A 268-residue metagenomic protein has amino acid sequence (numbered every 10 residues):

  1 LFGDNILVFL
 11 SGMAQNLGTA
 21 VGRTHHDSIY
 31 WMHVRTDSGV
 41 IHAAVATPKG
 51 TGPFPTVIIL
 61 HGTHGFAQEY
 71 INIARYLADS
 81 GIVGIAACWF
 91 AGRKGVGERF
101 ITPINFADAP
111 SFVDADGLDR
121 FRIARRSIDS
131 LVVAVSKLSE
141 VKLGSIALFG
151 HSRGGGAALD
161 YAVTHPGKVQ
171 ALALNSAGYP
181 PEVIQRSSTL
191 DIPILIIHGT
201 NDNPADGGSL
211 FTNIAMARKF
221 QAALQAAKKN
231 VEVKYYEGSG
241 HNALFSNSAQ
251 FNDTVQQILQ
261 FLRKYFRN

Functional and structural regions predicted by a protein language model:
L10, N16-T51: N-terminal cap/lid segment of alpha/beta-hydrolase-fold proteins
V34-A44, P53-K137: Serine-hydrolase catalytic machinery in alpha/beta-hydrolase-like enzymes
L60, A87, N175, Y236-S239: Alpha/beta-hydrolase
H64, W89-R93, Y179, D202 (+1 more regions): Alpha/beta-hydrolase active-site loop signature
F66, R126-L190: Primarily recognizes the serine-hydrolase "nucleophile elbow" in alpha/beta-hydrolase and SGNH/GDSL folds
L190, I196-H198: Short beta-strand/loop motif that positions the catalytic acidic residue of the alpha/beta-hydrolase fold
T200-V231: Active-site-adjacent alpha-helix of alpha/beta-hydrolase-fold enzymes
Q225-N268: C-terminal catalytic histidine-bearing segment of alpha/beta-hydrolase fold enzymes
